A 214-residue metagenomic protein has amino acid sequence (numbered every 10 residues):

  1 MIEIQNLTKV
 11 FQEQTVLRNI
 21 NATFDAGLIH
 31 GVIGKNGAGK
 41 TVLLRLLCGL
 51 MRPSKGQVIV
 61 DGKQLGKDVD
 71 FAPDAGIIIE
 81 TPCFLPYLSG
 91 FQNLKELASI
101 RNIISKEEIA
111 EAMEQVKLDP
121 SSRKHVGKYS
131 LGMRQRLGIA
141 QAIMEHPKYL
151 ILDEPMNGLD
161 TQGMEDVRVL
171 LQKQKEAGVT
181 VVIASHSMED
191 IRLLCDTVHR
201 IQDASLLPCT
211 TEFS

Functional and structural regions predicted by a protein language model:
I33-K35: The feature captures the beta-strand-to-loop junction immediately N-terminal to the Walker
C48: Helix-to-loop junction immediately C-terminal to a conserved catalytic motif
G56-F71: Conserved ABC transporter NBD signature motif
K95, K106-S121: Conserved ABC ATPase "signature" region
L150-E154: Catalytic Walker B motif of ABC-type/P-loop ATPase nucleotide-binding domains
S185-H186: H-loop/switch region of ABC-family ATPase nucleotide-binding domains
